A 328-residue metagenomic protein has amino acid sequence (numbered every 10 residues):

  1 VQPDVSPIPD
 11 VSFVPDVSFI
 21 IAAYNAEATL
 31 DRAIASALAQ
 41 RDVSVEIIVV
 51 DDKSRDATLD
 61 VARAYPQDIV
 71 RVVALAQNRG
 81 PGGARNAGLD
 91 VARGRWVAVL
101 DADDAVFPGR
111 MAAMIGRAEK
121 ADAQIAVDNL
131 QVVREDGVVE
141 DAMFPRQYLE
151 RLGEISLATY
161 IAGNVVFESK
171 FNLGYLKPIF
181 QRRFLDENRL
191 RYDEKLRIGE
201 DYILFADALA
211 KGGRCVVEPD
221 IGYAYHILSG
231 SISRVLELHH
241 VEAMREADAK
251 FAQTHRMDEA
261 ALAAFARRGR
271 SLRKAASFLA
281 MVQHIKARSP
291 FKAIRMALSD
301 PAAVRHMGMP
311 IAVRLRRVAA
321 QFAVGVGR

Functional and structural regions predicted by a protein language model:
Q2-H239, A319-F322: Nucleotide-sugar donor-binding/catalytic module of glycosyltransferases that assemble extracellular/cell-envelope
I203, A210, C215-R328: C-terminal subregions of glycosyltransferases and related glycan-biosynthesis enzymes
